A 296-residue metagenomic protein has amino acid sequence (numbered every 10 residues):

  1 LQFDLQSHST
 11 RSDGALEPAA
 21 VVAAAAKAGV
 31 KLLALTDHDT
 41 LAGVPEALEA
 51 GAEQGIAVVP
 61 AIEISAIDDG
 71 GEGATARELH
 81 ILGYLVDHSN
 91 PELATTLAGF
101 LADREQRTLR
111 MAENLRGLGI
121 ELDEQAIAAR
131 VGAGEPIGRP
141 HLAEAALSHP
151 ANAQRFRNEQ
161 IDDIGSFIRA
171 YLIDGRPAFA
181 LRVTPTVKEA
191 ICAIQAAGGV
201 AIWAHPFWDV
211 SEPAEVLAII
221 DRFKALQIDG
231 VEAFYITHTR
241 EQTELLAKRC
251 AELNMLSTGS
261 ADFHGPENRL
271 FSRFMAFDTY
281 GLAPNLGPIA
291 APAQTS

Functional and structural regions predicted by a protein language model:
L1-R77, L181-A193, A197-N268, L286 (+1 more regions): An N-terminally biased module of ancient metal coordination in phosphate/nucleic-acid-related enzymes
A52-L217, G281: Extended substrate/RNA-proximal surfaces in nucleic-acid metabolism proteins
N90, D163, T239, A291-Q294: Intrinsic-disorder/low-complexity, polar/charged segments
S272-M275: C-terminal regions of proteins
D278-S296: Mid-to-C-terminal alpha-helical segments outside catalytic/metal-binding sites
